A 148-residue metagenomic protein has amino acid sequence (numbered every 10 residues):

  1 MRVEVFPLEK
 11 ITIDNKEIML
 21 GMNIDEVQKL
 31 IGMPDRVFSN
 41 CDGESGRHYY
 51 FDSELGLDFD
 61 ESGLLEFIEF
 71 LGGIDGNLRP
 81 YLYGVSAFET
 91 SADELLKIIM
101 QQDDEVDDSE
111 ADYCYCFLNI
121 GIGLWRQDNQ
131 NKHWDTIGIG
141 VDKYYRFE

Functional and structural regions predicted by a protein language model:
M1-E148: Short helix/turn-capping signatures at newly exposed starts of structured segments
